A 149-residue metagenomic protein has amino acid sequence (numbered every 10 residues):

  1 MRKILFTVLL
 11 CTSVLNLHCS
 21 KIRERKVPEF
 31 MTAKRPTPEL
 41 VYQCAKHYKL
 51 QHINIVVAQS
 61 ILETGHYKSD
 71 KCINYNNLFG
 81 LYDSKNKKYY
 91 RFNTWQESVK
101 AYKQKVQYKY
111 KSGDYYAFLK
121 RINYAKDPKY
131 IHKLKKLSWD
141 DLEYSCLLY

Functional and structural regions predicted by a protein language model:
I4-S13: Sec-dependent N-terminal signal peptides
H18-Y149: Catalytic cores of secreted/periplasmic lytic hydrolases that degrade extracellular macromolecules
